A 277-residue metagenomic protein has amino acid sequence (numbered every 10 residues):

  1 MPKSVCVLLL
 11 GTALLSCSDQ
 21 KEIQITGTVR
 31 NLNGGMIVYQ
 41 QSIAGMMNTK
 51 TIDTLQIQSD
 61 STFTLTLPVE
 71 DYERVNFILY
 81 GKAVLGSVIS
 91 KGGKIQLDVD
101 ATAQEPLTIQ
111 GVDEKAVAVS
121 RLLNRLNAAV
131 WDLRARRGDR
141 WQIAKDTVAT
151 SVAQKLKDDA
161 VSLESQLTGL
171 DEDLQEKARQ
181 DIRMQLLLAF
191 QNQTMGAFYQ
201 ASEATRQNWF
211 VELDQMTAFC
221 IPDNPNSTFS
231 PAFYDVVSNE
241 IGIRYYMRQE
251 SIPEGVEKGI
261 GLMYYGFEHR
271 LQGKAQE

Functional and structural regions predicted by a protein language model:
M1-C6: Bacterial N-terminal signal peptides that target proteins for export
L10-C17: Hydrophobic h-region of N-terminal signal peptides that target proteins for export in Gram-negative bacteria
C17-K177, D181, N192: A non-transmembrane, solvent-exposed segment enriched in polar/low-complexity residues
D146-S151, Q193-A204, R248-I252: Short coil/turn connectors between adjacent alpha-helices in alpha-solenoid helical repeat scaffolds
S162, Q166-L167, L187-Q200, I221 (+1 more regions): Amphipathic alpha-helical coiled-coil segments
T168-Q185, T228, A232-D235, A275: Structural motif
Q180-T194, N239, E277: Short, hydrophobic/amphipathic alpha-helical patches that form generic packing surfaces within helical domains
F219-E277: Long, charge-rich alpha-helical interaction segments
